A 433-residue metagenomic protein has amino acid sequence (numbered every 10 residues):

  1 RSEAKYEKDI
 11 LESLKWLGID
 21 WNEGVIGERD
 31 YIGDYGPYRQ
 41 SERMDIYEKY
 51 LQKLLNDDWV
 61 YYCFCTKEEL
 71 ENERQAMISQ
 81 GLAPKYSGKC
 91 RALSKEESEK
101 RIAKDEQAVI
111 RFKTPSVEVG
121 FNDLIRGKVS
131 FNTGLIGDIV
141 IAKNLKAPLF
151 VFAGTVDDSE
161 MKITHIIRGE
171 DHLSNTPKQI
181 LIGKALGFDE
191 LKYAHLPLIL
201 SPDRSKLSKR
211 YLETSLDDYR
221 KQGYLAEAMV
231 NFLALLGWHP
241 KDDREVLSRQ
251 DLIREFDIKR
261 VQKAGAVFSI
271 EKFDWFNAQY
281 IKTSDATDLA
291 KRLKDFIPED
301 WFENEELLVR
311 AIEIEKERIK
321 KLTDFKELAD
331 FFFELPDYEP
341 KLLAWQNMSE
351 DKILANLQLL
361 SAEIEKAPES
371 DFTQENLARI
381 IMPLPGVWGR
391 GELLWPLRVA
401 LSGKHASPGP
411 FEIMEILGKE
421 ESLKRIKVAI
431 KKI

Functional and structural regions predicted by a protein language model:
R1-S79, N175-F188: N-terminal Rossmann-like or analogous alpha/beta NTP/dinucleotide-binding catalytic cores that position adenine
S13, D57, I182-A185, Q222 (+8 more regions): Generic, well-ordered alpha-helical scaffold segments in large soluble proteins
P37-S41, F64, A142-N144, M161-L173 (+4 more regions): Conserved phosphate-binding loops in nucleotide/dinucleotide-binding enzymes
K53, V60-Y62, T66-H195, L200-L207 (+2 more regions): Active-site cores that bind ATP or allylic diphosphates and position pyrophosphate for catalysis
Y219-E227, K263-S269, F302-R310, L384-E392 (+1 more regions): Structural motif
L233, N277, I312-I319, F332 (+2 more regions): Short alpha-helical scaffolding segments that buttress acidic/His motifs in well-ordered protein cores
A286-P385: Small-residue-rich helix-loop
P368-I433: Charged substrate- and nucleic-acid-binding regions of tRNA-handling and nucleotidyl-transfer enzymes, centered on
